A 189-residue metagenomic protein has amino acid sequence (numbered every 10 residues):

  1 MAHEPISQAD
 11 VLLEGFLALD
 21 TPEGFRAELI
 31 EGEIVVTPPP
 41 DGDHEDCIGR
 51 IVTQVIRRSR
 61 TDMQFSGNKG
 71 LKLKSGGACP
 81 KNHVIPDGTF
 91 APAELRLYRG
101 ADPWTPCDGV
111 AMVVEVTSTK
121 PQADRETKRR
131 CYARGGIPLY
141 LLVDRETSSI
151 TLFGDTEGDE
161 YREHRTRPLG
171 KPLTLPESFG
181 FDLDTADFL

Functional and structural regions predicted by a protein language model:
M1-L189: Gly/Pro/Ser/Thr-rich low-complexity, intrinsically disordered segments predominantly at protein N-termini
